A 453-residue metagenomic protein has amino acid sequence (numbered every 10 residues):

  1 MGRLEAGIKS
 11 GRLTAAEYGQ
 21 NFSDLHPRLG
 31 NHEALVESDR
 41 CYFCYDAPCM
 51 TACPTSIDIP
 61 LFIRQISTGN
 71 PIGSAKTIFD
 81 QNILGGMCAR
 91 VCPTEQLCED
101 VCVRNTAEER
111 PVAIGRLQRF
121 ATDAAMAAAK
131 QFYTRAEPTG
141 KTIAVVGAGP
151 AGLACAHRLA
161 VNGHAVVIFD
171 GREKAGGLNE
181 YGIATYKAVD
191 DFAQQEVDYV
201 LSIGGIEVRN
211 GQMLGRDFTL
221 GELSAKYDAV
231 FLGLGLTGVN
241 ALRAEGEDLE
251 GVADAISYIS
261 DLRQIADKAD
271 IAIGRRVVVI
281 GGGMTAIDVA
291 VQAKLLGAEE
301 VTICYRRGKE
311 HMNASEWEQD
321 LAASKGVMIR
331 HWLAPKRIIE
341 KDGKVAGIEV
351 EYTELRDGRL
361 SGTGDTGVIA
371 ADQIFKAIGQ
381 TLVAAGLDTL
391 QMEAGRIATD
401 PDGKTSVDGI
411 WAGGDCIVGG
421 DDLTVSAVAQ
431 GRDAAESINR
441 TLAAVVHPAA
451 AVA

Functional and structural regions predicted by a protein language model:
M1-T142, D190, V230-A253, E340-V345 (+5 more regions): Ferredoxin-type iron-sulfur electron-transfer modules and their immediate structural context
I83, G149-P150, K174, G283-T285 (+1 more regions): Residue-level detector of alpha-helix initiation sites
P138-A151, I273-I280: Beta1/beta-strand and adjacent pyrophosphate-binding region of the FAD-binding site in flavoprotein oxidoreductases
T142-V167, A286-K294: N-terminal Rossmann-like FAD-binding beta1-loop-alpha1 element of flavoenzymes
A165-I168, R172-S202, E207-N210, A290-R337 (+1 more regions): Rossmann-like dinucleotide-binding cores of NAD(P)H-dependent redox enzymes
N210-G221, W332-K344: A conserved short coil-to-beta-strand element within the FAD-binding core of flavoproteins
V239-G251, K268-H331, A429-R440, V445-A450: Rossmann-like dinucleotide-binding core of oxidoreductases
D248-R275, G358-D422: FAD-site-proximal beta/loop scaffold in flavoenzymes
